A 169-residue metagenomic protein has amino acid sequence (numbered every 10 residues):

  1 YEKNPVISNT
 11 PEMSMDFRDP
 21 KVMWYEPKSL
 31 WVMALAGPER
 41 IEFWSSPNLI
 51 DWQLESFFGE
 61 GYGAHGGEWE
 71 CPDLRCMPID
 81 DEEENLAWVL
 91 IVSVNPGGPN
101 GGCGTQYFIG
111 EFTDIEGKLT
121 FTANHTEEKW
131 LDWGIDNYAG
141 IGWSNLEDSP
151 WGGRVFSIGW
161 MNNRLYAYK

Functional and structural regions predicted by a protein language model:
Y1-K169: Carbohydrate-active catalytic/glycan-binding domains of CAZyme proteins, especially the secreted or lumenal ectodomains
